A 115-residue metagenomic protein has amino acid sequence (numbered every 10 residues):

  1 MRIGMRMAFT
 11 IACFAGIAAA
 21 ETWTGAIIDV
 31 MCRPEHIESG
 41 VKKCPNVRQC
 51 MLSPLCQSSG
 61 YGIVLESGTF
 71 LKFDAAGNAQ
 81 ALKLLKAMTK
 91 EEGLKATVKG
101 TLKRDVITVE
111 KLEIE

Functional and structural regions predicted by a protein language model:
M1-F9: Bacterial N-terminal signal peptides that target proteins for export
A15-I17: N-terminal signal peptide c-region/cleavage motif recognized by signal peptidases
A19-E115: OB-fold and OB-like single-stranded nucleic-acid-recognition modules and their adjacent interaction interfaces
